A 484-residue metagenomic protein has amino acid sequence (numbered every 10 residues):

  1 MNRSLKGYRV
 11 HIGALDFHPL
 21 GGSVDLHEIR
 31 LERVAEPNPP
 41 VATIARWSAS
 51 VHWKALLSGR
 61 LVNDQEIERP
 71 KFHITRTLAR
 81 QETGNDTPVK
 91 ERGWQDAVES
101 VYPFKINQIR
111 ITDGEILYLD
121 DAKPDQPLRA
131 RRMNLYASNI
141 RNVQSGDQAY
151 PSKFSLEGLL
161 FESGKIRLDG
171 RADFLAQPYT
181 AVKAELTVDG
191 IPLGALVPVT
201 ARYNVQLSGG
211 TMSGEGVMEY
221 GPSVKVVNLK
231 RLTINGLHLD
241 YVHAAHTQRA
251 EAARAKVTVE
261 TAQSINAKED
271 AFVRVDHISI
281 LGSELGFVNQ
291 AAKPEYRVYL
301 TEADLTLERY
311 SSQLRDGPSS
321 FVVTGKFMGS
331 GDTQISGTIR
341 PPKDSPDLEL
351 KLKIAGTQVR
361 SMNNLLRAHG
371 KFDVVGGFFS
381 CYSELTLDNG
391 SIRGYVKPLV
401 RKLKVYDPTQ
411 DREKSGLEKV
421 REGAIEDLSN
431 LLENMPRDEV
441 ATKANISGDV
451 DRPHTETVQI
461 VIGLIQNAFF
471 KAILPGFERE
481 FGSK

Functional and structural regions predicted by a protein language model:
M1-K6: Alpha-helical transmembrane signal-anchor/signal-peptide segments
A14-Q81, W94-L117, A122, Q144-G146 (+3 more regions): Flexible beta-edge/linker motif
A35-E36, T200-N204, R367-G370: Extracellular loop and loop/strand-boundary signature of outer-membrane beta-barrel proteins
P39-V41, D125-R129, N204-S208, P294-Y299 (+1 more regions): Replace "Gram-negative outer membrane beta-barrel proteins" with "bacterial and organellar outer membrane beta-barrel
I67, L186-V188, L232-I234, L352-I354 (+1 more regions): Transmembrane beta-barrel strands of outer-membrane/channel proteins
P88-A195, V259-S361, V440, I446-G448 (+1 more regions): Elongated, acidic membrane-bridging lipid-handling scaffolds and related periplasm/extracellular "bridge/tunnel" systems
V197-R202, N364-L365, I425-L428: Extracytoplasmic loops and strand-loop junctions of Gram-negative outer membrane beta-barrel proteins
E219, V224-K225, E269-V273, V288-Q290 (+4 more regions): Extended terminal
